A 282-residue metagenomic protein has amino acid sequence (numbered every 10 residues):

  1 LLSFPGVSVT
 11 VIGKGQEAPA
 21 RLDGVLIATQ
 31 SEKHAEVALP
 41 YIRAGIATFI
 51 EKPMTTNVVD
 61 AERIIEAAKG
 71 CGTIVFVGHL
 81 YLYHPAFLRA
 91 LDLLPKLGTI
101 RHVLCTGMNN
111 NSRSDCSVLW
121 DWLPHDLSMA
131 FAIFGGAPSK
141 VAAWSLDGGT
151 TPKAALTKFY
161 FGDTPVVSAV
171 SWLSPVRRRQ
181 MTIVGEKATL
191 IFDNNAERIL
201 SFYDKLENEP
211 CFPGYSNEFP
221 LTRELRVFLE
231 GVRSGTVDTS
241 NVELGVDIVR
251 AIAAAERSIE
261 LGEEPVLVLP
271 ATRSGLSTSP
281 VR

Functional and structural regions predicted by a protein language model:
L2-S3, G24-I27, E230-R282: C-terminal helix-rich "cap/oligomerization" subdomain common to oxidoreductases
S8-A67: Beta-loop-alpha module in the N-terminal Rossmann-like domain of NAD(P)-dependent dehydrogenases, especially those
E32, T55-R113: A contiguous active-site-proximal alpha/beta segment in oxidoreductase catalytic domains
I50, V75-V77, F192: Hydrophobic residues in well-ordered beta-strands that form the structural core
G78-P85, M108-K140, K153, E224 (+1 more regions): Mid-domain beta-loop-alpha active-site segment that forms a flexible, acidic cofactor/metal-binding surface
R113-W120, S145-G148, L173-S174, S216-N217: Glycine-rich "substrate-gating" loop/helix at the edge of Rossmann-like oxidoreductase active sites
P124-E197, T222-T236, A271-R282: Contiguous beta-strand/loop segments that form the cofactor/metal-binding neighborhood of enzyme cores
